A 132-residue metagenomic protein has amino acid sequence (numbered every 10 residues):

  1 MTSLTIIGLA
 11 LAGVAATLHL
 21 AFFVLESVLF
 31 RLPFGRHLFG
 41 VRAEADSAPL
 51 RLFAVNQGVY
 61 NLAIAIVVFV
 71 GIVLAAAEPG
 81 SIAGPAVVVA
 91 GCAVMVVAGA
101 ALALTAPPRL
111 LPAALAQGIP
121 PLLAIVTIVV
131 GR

Functional and structural regions predicted by a protein language model:
I6-L29: N-terminal signal-anchor transmembrane alpha helix
A10-G13, T17, V59, A93 (+2 more regions): Hydrophobic residues within alpha-helical transmembrane segments of multi-pass solute transporters/permease subunits
V28-L50: Cytosolic, membrane-interface loops and tails of multi-pass inner-membrane proteins
A45-A63: Interfacial helix-start motif at the membrane-water boundary
Q57-F69, Q117-P121: Core segments of transmembrane alpha-helices that mediate helix-helix packing or line hydrophobic substrate/ligand
V70-I119: Transmembrane helix-loop-helix
I125-R132: Juxtamembrane boundary at the C-terminal end of a transmembrane helix
